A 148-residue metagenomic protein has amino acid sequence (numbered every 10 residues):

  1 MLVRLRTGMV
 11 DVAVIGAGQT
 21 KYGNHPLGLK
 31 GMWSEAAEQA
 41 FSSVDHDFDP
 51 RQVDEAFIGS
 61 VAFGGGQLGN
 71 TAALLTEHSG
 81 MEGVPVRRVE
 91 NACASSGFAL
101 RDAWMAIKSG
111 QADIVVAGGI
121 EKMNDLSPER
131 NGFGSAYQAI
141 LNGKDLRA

Functional and structural regions predicted by a protein language model:
M1-V86, K108, G119-A148: Conserved "HGTGT" condensation-loop signature of ketosynthase/thiolase-family condensing enzymes that catalyze
R87-E121: Active-site-proximal alpha-helical scaffold in enzymes
